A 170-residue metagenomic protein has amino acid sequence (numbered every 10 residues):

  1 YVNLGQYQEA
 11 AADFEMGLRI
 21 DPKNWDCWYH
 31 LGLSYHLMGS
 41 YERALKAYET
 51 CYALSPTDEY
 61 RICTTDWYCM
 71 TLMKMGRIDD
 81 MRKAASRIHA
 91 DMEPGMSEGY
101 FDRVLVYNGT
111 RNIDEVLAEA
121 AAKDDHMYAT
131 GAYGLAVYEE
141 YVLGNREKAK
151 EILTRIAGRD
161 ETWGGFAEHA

Functional and structural regions predicted by a protein language model:
N3, L37, K74, Y141-V142: Register position in tetratricopeptide repeats
I20, L54-T57, R159: Structural marker of alpha-solenoid helical repeat scaffolds
L33, M70-L72, V137-Y138: Residue-level recognition of tetratricopeptide repeat
